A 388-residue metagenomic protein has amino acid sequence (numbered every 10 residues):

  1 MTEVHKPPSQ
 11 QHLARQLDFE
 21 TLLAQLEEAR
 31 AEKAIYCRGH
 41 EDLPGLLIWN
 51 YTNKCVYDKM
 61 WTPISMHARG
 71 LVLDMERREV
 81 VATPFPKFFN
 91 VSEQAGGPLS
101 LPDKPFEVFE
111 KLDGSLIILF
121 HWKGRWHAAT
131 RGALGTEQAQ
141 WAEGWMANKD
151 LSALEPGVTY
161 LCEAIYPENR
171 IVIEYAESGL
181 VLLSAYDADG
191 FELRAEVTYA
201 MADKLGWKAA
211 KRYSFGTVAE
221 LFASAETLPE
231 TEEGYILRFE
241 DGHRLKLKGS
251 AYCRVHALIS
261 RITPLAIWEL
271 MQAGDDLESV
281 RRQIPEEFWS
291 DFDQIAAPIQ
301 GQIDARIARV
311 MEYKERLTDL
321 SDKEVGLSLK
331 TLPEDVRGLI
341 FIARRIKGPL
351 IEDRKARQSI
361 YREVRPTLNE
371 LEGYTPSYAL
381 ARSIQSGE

Functional and structural regions predicted by a protein language model:
T2-E388: Core nucleotide-handling region used for phosphoryl-transfer chemistry
